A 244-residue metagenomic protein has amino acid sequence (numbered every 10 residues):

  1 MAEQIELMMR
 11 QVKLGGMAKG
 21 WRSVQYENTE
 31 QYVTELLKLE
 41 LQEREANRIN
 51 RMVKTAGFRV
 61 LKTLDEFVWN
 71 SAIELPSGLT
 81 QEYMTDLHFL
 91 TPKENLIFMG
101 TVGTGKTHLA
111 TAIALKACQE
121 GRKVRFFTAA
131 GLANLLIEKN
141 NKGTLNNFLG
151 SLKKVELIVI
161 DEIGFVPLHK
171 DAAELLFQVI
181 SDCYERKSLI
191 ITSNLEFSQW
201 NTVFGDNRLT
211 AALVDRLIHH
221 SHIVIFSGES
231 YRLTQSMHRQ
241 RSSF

Functional and structural regions predicted by a protein language model:
E6-V60: Interdomain "pre-motor" coupling segment immediately N-terminal to P-loop NTPase/helicase cores
L64-L87: N-terminal pre-Walker A segment at the start of P-loop NTPase domains
T91-I97: Pre-Walker A (Motif I) flank of P-loop NTPase domains
V102: The conserved Walker
K106: Conserved lysine of the Walker
L109, I113: Hydrophobic positions on the alpha1 helix immediately C-terminal to the Walker A/P-loop
A114-F127, I137: Post-Walker A helix-loop "phosphate-sensing" segment adjacent to the P-loop in P-loop NTPases
K123, L132-K154, I163-F244: Replace "adjacent to P-loop NTPase cores in ATP/GTP-dependent enzymes" with "adjacent to NTP-binding cores
